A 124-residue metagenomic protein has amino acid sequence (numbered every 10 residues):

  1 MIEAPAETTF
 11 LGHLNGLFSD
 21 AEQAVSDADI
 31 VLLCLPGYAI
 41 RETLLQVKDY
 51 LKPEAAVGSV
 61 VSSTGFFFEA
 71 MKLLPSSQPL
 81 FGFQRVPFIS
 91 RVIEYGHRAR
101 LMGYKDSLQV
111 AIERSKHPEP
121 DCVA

Functional and structural regions predicted by a protein language model:
M1, G65-F68, P118: Short, charged/polar "capping" segments at the starts of alpha-helices and the immediately preceding loops
M1-D27: Conserved N-terminal Rossmann-fold NAD(P) cofactor-binding segment
H13-L14, A28-V31, P53-V57, S107: Short active-site oxyanion
L17-F18, V57, L80, V110: Generic preference for hydrophobic
E22, R85, S115: Residues that form or immediately flank small-molecule/cofactor binding pockets and catalytic motifs
A24-D27, L51-K52, M102-Y104: Flexible, charged surface loops at secondary-structure boundaries
L33, G37-H97: Rossmann-like NAD(P)(H) cofactor-binding subdomain of soluble oxidoreductases
P75, E94-A124: Internal alpha-helical scaffold of NAD(P)-dependent oxidoreductase catalytic cores
